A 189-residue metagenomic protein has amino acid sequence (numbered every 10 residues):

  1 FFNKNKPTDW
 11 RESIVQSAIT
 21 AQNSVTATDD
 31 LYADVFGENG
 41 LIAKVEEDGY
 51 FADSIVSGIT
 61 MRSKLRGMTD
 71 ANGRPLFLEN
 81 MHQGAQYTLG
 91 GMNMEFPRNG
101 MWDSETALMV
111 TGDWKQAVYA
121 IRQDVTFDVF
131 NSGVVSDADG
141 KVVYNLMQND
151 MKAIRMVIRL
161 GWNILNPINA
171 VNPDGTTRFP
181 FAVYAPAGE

Functional and structural regions predicted by a protein language model:
F1-K44, E95, T177, V183-E189: Alpha-helical scaffold segments that mediate packing/assembly in large oligomeric complexes
F1-T20, V45-M61, M94, D128 (+1 more regions): Long, contiguous amphipathic alpha-helices that act as assembly "spine/axial" helices in icosahedral shell and virion
S13, S17, S24, S54-S57 (+6 more regions): Generic serine detector
N23-V45, S57, M61-M94: A beta-strand-loop signature enriched in Asp, Gly, Thr, and Trp that corresponds to the sialidase/neuraminidase Asp-box
D70-E189: Sequence/fold signature of self-assembling virion shell proteins
